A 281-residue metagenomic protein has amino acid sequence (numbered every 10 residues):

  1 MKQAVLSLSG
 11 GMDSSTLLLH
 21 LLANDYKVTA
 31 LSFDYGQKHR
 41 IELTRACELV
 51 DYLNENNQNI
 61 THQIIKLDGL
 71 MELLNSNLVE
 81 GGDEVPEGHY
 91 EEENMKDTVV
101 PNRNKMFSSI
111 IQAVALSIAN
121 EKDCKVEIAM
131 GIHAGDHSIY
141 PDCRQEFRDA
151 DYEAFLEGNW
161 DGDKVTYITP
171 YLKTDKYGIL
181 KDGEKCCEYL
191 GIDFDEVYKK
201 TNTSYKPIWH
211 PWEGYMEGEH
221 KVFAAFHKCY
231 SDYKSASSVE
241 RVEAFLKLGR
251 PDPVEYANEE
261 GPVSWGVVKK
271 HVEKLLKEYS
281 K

Functional and structural regions predicted by a protein language model:
M1-I192, S238: ATP-dependent adenylation/nucleotidyltransferase module used to activate substrates
K2, G82-V99, I118-N120, C124-V126 (+2 more regions): ATP/NTP-dependent adenylation/nucleotidyl-transfer catalytic domains that generate, transfer, or process NMP-activated
